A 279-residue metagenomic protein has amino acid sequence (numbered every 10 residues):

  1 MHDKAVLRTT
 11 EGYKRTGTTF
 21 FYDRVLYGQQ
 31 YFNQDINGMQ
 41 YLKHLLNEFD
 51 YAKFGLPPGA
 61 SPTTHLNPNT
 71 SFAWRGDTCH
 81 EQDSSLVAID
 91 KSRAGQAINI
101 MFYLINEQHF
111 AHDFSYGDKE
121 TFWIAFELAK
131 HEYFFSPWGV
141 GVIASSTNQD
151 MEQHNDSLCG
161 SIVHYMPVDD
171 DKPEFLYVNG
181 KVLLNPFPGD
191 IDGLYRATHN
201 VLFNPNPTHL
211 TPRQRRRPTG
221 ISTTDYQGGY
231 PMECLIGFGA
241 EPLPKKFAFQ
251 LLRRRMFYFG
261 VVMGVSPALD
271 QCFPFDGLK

Functional and structural regions predicted by a protein language model:
M1-K279: Glycosyltransferase catalytic domains, chiefly GT-A lineage
